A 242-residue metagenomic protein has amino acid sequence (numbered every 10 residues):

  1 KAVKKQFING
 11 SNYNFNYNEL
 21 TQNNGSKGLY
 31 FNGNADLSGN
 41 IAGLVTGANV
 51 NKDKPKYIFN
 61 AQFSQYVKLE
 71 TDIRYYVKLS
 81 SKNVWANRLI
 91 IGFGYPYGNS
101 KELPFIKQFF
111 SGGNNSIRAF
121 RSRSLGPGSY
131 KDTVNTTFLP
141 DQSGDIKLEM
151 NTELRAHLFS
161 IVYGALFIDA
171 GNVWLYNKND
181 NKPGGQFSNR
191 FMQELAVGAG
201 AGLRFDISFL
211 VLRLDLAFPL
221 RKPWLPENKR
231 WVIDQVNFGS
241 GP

Functional and structural regions predicted by a protein language model:
K1-A156, L166-A170, W174-S188: C-terminal outer-membrane beta-barrel translocator/porin domains of Gram-negative envelope proteins and their
D145, Q193-E194: Hydrophobic alpha-helical transmembrane segments and adjacent short intramembrane/lumenal linkers of inner/organellar
E153-S160, F205: C-terminal substrate/ligand-recognition segments
G164-F167, V211-A217: Conserved active-site loop/cleft motifs that coordinate metal ions or position small ligands
L203-L212, D234-P242: Outer-membrane beta-barrel "beta-signal"
L225-W231: Outer-membrane beta-barrel translocator/channel fold
